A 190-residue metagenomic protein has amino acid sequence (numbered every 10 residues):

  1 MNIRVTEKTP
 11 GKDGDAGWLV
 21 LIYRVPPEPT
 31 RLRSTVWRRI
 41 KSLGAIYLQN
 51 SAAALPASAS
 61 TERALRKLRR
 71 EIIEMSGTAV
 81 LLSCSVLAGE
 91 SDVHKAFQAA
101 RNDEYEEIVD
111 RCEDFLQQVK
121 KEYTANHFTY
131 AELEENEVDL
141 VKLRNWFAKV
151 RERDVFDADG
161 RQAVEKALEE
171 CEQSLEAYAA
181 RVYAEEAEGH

Functional and structural regions predicted by a protein language model:
M1-K120, A125, N145-A148, E152 (+1 more regions): Positively charged, polar, low-complexity stretches
D103, E107-D110, A131, V138 (+2 more regions): Alpha-helix boundary/N-cap detector
H127-L140, A148: Transmembrane beta-strand segments of outer-membrane beta-barrel domains in Gram-negative and organellar OMPs
L140-H190: Glycine-rich, aromatic-bearing surface loops/beta-hairpins
